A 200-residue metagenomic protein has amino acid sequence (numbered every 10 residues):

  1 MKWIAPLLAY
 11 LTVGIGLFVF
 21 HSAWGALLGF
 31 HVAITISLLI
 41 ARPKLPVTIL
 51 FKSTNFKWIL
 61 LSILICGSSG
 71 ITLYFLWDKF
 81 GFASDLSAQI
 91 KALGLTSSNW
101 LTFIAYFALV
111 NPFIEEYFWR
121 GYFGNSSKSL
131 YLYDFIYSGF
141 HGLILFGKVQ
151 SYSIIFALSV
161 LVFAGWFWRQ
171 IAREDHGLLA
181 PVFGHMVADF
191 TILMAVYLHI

Functional and structural regions predicted by a protein language model:
M1-F56, G147, A172, F190-I200: N-terminal, membrane-interfacial amphipathic/helix-forming hydrophobic leader that caps and precedes the first
M1-G16, L61-S69, L132-I136: Alpha-helical transmembrane segments
W3, W24, W58, W77 (+3 more regions): A residue-identity detector for tryptophan
Y10-L11, A92, T96-S97, L101 (+2 more regions): Membrane-targeting and insertion segments and their boundary/processing signals
I15-H21, Y74-G81, G142-V149: Juxtamembrane "helix-exit" motif on the non-cytosolic side of transmembrane helices
A26-F30, S87-G94, S151-V160: Non-cytosolic membrane-interface motifs at loop->transmembrane helix junctions
P46-N111: Juxtamembrane helix-loop-helix connectors linking adjacent transmembrane helices in multi-pass membrane enzymes
T102-I200: Transmembrane helix-loop-helix hairpins at the membrane interface of multi-pass integral membrane proteins
